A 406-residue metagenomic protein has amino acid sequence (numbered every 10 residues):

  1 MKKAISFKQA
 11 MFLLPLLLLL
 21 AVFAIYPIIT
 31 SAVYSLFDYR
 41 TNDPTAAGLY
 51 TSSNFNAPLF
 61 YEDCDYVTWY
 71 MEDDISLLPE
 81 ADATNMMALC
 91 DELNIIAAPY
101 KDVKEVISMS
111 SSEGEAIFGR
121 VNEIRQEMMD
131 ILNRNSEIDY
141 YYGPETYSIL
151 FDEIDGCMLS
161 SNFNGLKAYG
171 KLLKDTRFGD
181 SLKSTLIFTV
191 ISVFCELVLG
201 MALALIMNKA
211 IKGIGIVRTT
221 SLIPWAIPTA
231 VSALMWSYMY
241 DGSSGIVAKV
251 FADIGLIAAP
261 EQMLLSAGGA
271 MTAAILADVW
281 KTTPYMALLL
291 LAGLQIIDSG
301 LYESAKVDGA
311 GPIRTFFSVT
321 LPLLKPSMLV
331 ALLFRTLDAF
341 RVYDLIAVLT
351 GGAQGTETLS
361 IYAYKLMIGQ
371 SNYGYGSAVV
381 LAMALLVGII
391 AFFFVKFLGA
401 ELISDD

Functional and structural regions predicted by a protein language model:
K2-P44, D65-W69, S112-D406: A structural signal for multi-pass alpha-helical bundles of membrane permease subunits that mediate small-molecule
T41-Q126: Membrane-proximal extracellular/periplasmic loop immediately following the first transmembrane helix
